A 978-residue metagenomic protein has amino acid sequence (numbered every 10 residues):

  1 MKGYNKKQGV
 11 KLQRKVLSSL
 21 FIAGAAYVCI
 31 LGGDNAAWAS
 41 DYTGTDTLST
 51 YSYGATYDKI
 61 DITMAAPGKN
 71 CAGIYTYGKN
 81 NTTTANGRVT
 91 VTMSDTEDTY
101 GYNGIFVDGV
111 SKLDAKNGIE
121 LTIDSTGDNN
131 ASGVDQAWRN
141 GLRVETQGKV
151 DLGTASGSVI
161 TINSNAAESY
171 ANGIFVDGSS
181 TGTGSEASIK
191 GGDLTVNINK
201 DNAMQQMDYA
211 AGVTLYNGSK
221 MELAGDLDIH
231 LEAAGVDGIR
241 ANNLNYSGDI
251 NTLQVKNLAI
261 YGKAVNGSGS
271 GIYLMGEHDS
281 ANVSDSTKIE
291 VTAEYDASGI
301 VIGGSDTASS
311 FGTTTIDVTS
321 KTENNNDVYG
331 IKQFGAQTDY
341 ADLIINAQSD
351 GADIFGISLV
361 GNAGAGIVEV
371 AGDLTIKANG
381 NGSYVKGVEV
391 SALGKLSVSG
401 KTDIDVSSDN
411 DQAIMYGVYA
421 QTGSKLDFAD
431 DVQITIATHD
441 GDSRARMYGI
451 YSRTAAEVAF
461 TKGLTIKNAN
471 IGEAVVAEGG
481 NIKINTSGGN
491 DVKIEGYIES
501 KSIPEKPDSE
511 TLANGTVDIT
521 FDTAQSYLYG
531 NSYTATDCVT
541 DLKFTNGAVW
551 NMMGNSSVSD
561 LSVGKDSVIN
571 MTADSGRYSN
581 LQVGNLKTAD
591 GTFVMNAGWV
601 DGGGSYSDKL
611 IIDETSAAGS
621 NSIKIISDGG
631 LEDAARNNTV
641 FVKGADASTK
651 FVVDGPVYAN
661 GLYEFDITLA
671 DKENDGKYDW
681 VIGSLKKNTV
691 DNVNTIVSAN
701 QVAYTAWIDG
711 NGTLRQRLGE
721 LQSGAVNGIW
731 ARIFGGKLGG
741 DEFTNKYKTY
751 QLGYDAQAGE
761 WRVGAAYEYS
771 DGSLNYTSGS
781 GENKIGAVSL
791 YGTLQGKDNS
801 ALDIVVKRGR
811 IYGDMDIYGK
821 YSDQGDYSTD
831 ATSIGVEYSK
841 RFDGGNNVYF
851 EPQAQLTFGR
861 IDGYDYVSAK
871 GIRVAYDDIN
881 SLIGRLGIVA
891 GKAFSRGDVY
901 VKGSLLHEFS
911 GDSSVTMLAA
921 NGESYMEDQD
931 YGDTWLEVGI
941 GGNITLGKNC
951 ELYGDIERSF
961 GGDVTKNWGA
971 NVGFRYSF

Functional and structural regions predicted by a protein language model:
Y4, W38-D41, V594-G598, G604-Y606 (+2 more regions): Outer-membrane translocation/initiation segment of Type V secreted surface proteins
Y42-D46, Y53-N70, T82-G101, L113-W138 (+19 more regions): Beta-strand-rich solenoid/repeat architectures in extracellular/passenger domains of polysaccharide-targeting enzymes
A455, N468-I471, A477-S622, I626 (+1 more regions): Extracellular beta-solenoid/beta-roll
E478, A617, T744-Y750, E782-G786 (+4 more regions): Residues that define the transmembrane beta-barrel architecture of outer-membrane proteins
Y497, N531, V594, G728-R732 (+8 more regions): Residue-level detector of the transmembrane beta-barrel scaffold of outer-membrane proteins
K686-F850, E957, G962: Outer membrane beta-barrel translocator domains of Type V secretion systems
N692-I696, K746, S773, T777-G779 (+3 more regions): Solvent-exposed, glycine/polar-rich loop segments of beta-barrel outer-membrane systems
S789-L794, Y876-F978: Outer membrane beta-barrel transmembrane domains
